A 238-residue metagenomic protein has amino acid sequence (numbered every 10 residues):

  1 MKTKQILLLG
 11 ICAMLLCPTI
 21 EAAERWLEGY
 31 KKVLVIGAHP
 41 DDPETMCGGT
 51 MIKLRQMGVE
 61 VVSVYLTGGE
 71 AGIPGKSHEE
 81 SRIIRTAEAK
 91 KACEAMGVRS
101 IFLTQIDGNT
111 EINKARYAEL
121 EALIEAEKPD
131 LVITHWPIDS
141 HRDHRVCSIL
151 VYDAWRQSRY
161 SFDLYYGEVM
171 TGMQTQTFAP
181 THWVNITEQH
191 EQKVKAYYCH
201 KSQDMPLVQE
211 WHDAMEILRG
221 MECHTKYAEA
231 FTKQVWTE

Functional and structural regions predicted by a protein language model:
M1-L8: Bacterial N-terminal signal peptides that target proteins for export
L8-P18: Bacterial N-terminal signal peptides
E21-I36, K76, E94, R99 (+1 more regions): Metal-dependent de-N-acetylase/amidase catalytic core
K31-P40, E44-H78: ATP-dependent adenylation/pyrophosphate-handling site
P40-D42, G68-A71, I106-T110, I138-S140 (+1 more regions): Solvent-exposed loop/turn segments at secondary-structure junctions within structured extracellular/periplasmic domains
G48-T50, I84-E88, A118-E119: Alpha-helical scaffolding within the catalytic cores of extracellular/periplasmic polymer-degrading hydrolases
L66, C93-I106: A conserved beta-strand->alpha-helix junction
E70-V98: Glycine-rich phosphate-binding loop and adjoining beta1-alpha1-beta2 segment of Rossmann-like nucleotide-binding folds
